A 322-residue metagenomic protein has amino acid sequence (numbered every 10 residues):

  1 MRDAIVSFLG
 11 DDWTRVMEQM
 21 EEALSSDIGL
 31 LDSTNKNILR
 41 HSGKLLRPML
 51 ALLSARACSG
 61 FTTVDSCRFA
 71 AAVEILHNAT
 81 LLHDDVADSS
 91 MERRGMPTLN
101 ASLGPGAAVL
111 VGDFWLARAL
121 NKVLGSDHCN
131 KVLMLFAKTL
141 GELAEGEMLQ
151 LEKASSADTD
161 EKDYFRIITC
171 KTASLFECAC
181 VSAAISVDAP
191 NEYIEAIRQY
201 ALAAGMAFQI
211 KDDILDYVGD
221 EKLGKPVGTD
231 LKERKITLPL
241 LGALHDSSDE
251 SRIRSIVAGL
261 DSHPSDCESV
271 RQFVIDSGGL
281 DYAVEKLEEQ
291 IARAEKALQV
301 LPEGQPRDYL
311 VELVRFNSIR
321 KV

Functional and structural regions predicted by a protein language model:
M1-V322: All-alpha prenyltransferase/terpene-synthase fold signal
